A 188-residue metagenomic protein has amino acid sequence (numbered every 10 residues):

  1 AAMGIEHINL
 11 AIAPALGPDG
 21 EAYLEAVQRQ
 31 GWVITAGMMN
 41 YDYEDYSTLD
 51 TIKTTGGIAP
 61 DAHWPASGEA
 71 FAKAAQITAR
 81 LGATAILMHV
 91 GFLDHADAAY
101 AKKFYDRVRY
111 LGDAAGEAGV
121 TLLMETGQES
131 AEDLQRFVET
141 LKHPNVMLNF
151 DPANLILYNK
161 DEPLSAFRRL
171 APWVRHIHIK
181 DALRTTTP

Functional and structural regions predicted by a protein language model:
A1-A2, D19-Y23, H63-I77, N159-R168: Short, acidic/polar
A1-P14, A74-I77, L81-G82: Catalytic domains of carbohydrate-active enzymes, especially glycoside hydrolases
H7-I8, G37, Y105-P188: Acidic/histidine-rich catalytic cores of soluble enzymes
H7-Q30, H89-A96: Glycine-rich, proline-tolerant flexible connector loops at the mouths of alpha/beta enzymes
I12-A15, Y41, V90, V174 (+1 more regions): Residues that line or immediately flank small-molecule/substrate-binding pockets and catalytic motifs
V27-E44: Glycine-rich, aromatic-flanked loop segments that form ligand/cofactor-binding clefts across common enzyme folds
D42-S47, A96, A182-P188: Flexible glycine/acidic-rich beta-alpha junction loops that bind and position SAM and/or redox cofactors in anaerobic
D45-L148: Active-site acidic/histidine proton-transfer and metal-coordination neighborhood in alpha/beta enzyme cores
